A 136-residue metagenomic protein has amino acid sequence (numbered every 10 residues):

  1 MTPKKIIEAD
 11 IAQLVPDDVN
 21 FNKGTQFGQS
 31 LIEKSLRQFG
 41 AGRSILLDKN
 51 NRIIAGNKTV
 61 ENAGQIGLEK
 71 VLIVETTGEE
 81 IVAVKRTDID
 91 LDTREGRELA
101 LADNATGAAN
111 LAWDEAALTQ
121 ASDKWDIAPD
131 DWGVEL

Functional and structural regions predicted by a protein language model:
M1-L136: Aromatic/glycine/proline-enriched transmembrane-helix motif characteristic of membrane-embedded glycan-assembly enzymes
